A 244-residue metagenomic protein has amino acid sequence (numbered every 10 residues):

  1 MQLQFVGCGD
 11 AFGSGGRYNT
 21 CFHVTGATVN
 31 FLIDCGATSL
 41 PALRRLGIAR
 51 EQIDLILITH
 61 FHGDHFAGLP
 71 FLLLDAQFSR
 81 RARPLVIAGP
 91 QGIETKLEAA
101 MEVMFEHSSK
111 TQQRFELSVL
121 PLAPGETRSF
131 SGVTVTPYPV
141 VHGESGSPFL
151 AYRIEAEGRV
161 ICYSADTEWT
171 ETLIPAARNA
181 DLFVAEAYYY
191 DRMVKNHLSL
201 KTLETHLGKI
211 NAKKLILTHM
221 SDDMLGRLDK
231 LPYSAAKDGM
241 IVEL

Functional and structural regions predicted by a protein language model:
M1-C162, L228-L244: Binuclear metal-dependent hydrolase catalytic cores
I33, T59, A165, A185 (+1 more regions): Active-site flanking residues adjacent to catalytic metal/cofactor-binding acidic residues
A37-T38, V141-E144, T167-T170, S221-D223: Short beta->alpha connector loops
E168-L244: Cap/insert and terminal regions of metallo-dependent hydrolase folds
